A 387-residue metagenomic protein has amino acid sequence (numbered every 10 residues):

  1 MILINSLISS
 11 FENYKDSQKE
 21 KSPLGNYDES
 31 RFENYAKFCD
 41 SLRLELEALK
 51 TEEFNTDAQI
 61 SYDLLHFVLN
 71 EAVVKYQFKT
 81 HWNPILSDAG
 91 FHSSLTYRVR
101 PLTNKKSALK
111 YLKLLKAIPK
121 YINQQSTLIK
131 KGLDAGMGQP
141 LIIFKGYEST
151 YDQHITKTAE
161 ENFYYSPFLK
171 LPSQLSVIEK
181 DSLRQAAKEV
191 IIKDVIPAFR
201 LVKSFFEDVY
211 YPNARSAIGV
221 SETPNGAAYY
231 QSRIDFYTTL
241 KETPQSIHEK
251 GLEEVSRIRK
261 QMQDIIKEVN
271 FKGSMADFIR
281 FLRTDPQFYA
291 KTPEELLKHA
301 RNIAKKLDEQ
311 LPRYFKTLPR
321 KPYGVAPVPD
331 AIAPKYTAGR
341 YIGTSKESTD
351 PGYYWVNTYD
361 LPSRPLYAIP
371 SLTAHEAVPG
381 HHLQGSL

Functional and structural regions predicted by a protein language model:
M1-L387: N-terminal maturation segment of proteins
